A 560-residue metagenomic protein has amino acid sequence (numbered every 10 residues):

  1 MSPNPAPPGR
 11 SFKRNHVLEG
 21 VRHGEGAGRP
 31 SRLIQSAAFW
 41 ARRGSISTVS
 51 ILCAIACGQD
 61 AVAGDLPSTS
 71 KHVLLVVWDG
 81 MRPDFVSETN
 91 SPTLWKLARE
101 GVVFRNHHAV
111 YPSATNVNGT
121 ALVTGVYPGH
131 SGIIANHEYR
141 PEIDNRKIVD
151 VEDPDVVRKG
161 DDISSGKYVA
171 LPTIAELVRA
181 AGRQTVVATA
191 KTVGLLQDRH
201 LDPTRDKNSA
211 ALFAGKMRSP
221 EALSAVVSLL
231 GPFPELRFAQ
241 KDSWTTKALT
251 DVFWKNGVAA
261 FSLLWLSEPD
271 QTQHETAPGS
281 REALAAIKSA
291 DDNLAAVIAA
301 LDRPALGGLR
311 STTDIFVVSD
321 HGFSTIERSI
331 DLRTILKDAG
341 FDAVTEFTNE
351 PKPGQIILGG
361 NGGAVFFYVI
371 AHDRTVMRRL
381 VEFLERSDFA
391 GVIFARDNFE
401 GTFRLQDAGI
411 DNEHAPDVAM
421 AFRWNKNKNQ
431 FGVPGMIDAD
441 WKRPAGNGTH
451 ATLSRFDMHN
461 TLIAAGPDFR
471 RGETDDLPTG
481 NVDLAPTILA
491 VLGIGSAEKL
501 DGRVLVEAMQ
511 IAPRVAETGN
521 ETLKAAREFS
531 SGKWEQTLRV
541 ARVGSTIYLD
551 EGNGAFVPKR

Functional and structural regions predicted by a protein language model:
R43-A56: Bacterial N-terminal signal peptides
L66-S68, A239-L264, P269-I315, D388 (+2 more regions): A long, amphipathic alpha-helix that forms part of the scaffold/cap immediately adjacent to metal-dependent active
L66-V86, V103-R105: Mature N-terminal segment immediately following signal peptide/propeptide cleavage in secreted/periplasmic
D84-I133, H137, Q184-V187: Short, structured active-site-proximal loop/turn typified by the sulfatase FGly-forming signature C/S-X-P-X-R
V126-Y127, I133-A277, E385-D388, N429-Q430: His/Asp/Glu-rich, glycine-adjacent segments that coordinate divalent cations and/or stabilize oxyanion chemistry on
K167-L171, A181, E350-T487: Active-site neighborhoods of enzymes that stabilize oxyanions during catalysis
G307-V369: Acidic/histidine-rich catalytic neighborhood
A512-R560: Acidic, Ser/Thr-rich low-complexity intrinsically disordered segments
